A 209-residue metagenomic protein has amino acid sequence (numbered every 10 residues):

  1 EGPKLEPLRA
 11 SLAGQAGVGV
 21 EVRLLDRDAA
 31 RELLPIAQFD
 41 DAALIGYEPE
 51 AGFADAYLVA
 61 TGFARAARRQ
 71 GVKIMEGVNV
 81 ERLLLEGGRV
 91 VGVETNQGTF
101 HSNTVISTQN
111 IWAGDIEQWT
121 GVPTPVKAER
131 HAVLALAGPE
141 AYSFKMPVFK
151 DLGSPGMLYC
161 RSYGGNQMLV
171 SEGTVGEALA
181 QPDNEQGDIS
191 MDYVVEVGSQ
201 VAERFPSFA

Functional and structural regions predicted by a protein language model:
E1-L33, M157-Y159: Dinucleotide-binding Rossmann-like beta1-alpha1 core, especially the glycine-rich loop that anchors the ADP
P3, L34-A42, L84-V91, A141: A short, glycine/Asx- and small/polar-enriched loop/turn that sits immediately N-terminal to a beta-strand
L5-S11, R27, V59-A60, A113 (+1 more regions): A general structural signal for well-ordered alpha-helical segments in protein cores
G46-T104: Helical element adjacent to the flavin cofactor pocket in flavoenzyme catalytic cores
G92, V133-A135, Y159: Conserved hydrophobic/aromatic beta-strand scaffold that supports enzyme active sites
G98-K145, S190: Central helical "cap/lid" subdomain
P123, P139-A209: Active-site lid/adjacent beta-loop-alpha segment flanking the redox-cofactor pocket in flavoenzymes
